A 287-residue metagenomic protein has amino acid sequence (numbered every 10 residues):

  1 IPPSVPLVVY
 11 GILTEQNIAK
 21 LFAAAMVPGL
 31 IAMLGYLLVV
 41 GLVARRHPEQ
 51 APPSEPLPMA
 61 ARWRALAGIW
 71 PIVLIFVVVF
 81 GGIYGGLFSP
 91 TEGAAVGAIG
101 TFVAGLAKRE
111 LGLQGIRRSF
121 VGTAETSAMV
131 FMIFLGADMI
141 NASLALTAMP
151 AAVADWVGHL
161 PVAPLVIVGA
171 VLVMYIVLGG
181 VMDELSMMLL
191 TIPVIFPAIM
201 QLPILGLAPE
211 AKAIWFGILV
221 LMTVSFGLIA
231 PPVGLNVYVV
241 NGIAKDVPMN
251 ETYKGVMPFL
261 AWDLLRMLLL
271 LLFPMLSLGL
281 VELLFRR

Functional and structural regions predicted by a protein language model:
I1-R287: Alpha-helical transmembrane segments of multi-pass membrane transport proteins
